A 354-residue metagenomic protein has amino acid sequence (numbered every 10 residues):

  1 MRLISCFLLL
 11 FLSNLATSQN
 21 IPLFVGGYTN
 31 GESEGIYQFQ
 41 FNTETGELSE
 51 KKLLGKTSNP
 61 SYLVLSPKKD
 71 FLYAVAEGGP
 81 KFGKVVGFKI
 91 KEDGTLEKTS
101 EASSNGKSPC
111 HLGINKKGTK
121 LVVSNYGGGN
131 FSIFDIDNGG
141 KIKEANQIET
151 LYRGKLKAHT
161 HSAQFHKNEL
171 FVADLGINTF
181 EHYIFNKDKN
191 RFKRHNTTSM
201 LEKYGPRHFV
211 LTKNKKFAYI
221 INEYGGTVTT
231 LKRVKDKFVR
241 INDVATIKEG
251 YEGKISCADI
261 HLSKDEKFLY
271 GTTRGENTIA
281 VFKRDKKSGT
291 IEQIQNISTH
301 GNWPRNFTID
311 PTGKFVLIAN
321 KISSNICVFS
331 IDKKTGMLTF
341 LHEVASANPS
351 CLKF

Functional and structural regions predicted by a protein language model:
M1-P22: Bacterial Sec-dependent N-terminal signal peptides
Y28-N30, E77-G79, Y126-G128, I136 (+7 more regions): Short loop/turn segments immediately following the C-termini of beta-strands
E32, T57-K68, N105-K117, T150-N168 (+4 more regions): Beta-rich, blade/repeat-based domains predominating in secreted/periplasmic proteins but also intracellular
F39-G46, F88-T95, I133-K143, I184-R191 (+3 more regions): Short loop/turn segments immediately following beta-strands, especially the blade-tip and inter-blade linker loops
S49-G55, E97-S103, N146-G154, K193-S199 (+3 more regions): A short beta-strand motif characteristic of beta-propeller blades
E50-G118: Blade-loop segments of beta-propeller domains
T95-Q164: Asp-box/WD-like beta-propeller blade repeats and closely related beta-sheet repeat scaffolds
